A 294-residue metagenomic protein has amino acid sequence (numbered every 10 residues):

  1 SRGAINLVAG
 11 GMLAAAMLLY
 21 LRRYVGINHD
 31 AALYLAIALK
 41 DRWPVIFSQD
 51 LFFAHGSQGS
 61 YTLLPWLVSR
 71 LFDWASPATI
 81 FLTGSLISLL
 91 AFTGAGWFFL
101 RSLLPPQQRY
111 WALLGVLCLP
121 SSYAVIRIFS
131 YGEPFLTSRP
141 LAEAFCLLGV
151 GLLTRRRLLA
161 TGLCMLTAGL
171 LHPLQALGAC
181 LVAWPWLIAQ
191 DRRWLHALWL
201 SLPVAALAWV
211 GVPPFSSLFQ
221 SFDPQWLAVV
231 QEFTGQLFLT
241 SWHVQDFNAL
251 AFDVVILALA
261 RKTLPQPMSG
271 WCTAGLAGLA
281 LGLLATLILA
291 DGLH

Functional and structural regions predicted by a protein language model:
S1-G3, T154-L163, L187-H196: Membrane-interface junctions at the ends of membrane-embedded or membrane-associated helices
G3-I5, A14-V116, Y123-A144, L171-L174: Active-site lumenal/periplasmic loops and adjacent helix-entry segments of GT-C-fold, multi-pass membrane
V8, T83, Y110-L114, L159-L163 (+3 more regions): Hydrophobic alpha-helical transmembrane segments
L18-L33, R42-W43, F47-Q49, F53-S57 (+2 more regions): Transmembrane catalytic cores of multi-pass membrane glycosyltransferases and polysaccharide-assembly enzymes
S138-L147, G178-V182, W186: Hydrophobic core segments of transmembrane alpha-helices in multi-pass, intramembrane catalytic enzymes
L141-A160: Membrane-interface transmembrane helices that cradle and orient dolichyl/undecaprenyl
